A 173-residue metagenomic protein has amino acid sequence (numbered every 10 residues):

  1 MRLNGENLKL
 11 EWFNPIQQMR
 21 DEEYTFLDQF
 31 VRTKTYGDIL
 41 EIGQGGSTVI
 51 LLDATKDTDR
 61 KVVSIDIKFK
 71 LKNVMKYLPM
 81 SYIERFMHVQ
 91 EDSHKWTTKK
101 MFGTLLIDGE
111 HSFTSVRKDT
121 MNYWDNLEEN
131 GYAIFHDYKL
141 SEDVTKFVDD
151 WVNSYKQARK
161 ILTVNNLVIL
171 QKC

Functional and structural regions predicted by a protein language model:
M1-L106, E110-C173: A short alpha-helical cap/connector motif
